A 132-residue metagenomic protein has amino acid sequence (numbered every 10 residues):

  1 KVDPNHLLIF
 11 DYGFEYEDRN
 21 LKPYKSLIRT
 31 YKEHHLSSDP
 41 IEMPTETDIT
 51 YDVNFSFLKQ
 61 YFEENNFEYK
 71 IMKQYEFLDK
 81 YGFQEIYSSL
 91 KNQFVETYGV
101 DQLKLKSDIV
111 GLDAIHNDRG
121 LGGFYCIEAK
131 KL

Functional and structural regions predicted by a protein language model:
K1-L132: Long, Lys/Arg- and hydrophobic-enriched amphipathic alpha-helices
